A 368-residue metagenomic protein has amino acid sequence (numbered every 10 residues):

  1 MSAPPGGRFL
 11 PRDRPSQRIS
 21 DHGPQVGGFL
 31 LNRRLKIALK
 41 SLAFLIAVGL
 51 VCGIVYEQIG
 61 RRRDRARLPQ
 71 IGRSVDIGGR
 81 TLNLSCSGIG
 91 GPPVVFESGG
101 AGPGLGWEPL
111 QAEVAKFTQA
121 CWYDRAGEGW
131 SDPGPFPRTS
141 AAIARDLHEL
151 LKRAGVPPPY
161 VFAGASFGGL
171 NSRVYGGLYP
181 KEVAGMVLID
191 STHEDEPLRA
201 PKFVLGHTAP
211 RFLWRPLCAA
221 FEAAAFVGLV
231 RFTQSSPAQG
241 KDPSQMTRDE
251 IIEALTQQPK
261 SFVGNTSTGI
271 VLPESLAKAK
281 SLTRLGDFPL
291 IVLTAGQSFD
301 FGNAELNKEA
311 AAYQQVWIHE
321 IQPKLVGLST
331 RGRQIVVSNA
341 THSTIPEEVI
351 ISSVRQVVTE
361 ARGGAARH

Functional and structural regions predicted by a protein language model:
G23-P92, K116-T118, P323-T330, T359-H368: Alpha/beta-hydrolase fold catalytic core
N83-W130: Conserved HGGG/HGGXW glycine-rich cap/lid loop of the alpha/beta-hydrolase fold
S85-S87, W122-A163: Active-site loop/oxyanion-hole signature of alpha/beta-hydrolase fold enzymes
D124-G129, T192, S338-T341: Short beta-to-alpha linker loops that shape the active-site pocket of alpha/beta-hydrolase fold enzymes
S140, V183, V187-P323, G327 (+2 more regions): Flexible "cap/lid" subdomain of the alpha/beta-hydrolase fold that forms the substrate-access gate
P157-A200: Conserved hydrolase catalytic core segment
L328-H368: Catalytic active-site module of serine/aspartate enzymes centered on a nucleophile-bearing elbow/loop
